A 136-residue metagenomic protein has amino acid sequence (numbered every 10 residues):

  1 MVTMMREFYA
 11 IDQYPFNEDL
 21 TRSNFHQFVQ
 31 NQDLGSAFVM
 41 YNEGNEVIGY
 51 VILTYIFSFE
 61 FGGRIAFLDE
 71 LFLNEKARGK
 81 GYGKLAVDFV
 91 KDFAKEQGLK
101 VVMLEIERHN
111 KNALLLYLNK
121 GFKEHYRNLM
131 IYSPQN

Functional and structural regions predicted by a protein language model:
T3-G63, D69, F93, E124-H125 (+1 more regions): Acetyl-CoA-dependent GNAT
F8, L68-L73, L99, L104 (+1 more regions): Generic leucine side-chain signal with a strong bias for well-ordered alpha-helical environments
N24-F25, F67, A86, V90 (+1 more regions): Hydrophobic alpha-helical segments typical of transmembrane helices and their membrane-interface/capping positions
N74-K76, K80, R108-H109: Active-site acidic-Proline motif in GNAT/NAT acetyltransferases
A77-F89: Conserved acetyl-CoA pyrophosphate-binding loop and the N-cap/start of the following alpha-helix in GNAT-like
V87, A94-E105: Conserved GNAT acetyl-CoA-binding A-motif
K100-A113, I131-N136: Conserved beta-strand-loop-alpha-helix junction that forms the acyl-donor binding cleft
Y117, F122: Conserved active-site tyrosine of GNAT-family acetyltransferases
